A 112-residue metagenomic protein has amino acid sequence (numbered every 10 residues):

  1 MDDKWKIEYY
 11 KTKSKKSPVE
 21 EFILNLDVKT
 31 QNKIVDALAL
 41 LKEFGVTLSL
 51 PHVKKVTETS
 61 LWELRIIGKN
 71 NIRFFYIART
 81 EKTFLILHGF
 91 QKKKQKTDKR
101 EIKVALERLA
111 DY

Functional and structural regions predicted by a protein language model:
M1-N71, T80-F84, K92-Y112: Basic, Lys/Arg-enriched alpha-helical interface segments
F75-Y76: GIY-YIG nuclease signature motif recognition
L87: Conserved catalytic cores of phosphodiester-cleaving nucleases, focusing on short active-site segments
